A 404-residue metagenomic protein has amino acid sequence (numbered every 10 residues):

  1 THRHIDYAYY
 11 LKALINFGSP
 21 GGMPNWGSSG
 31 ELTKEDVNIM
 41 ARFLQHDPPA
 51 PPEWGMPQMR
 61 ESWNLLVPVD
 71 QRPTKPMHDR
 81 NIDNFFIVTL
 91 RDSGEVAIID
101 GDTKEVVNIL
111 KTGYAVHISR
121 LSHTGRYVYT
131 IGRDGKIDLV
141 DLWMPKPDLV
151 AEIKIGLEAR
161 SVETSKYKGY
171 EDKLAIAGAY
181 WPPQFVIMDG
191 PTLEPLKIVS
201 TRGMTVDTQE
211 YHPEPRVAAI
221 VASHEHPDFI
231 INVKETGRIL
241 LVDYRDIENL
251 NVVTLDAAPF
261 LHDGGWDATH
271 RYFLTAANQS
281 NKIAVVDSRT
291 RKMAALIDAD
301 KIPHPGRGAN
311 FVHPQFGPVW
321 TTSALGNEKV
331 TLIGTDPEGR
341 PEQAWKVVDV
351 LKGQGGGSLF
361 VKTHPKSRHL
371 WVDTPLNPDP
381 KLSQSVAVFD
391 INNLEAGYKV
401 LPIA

Functional and structural regions predicted by a protein language model:
T1-P49: Extracytoplasmic electron-transfer domains, predominantly the class I c-type cytochrome c fold
S62-N81, R120-H123, V162-E171, E210-E225 (+3 more regions): Structural signature of eukaryotic scaffold interfaces centered on beta-propeller domains
E95, K136-V140, P183-I187, G237-L241 (+3 more regions): Structural motif
E105-L110, K146-K154, E194-V199, G203-E210 (+4 more regions): A short beta-strand motif characteristic of beta-propeller blades
V106-A175, G203-V206: Blade-loop segments of beta-propeller domains
V140-P145, M188-L196, D243-I247, D287-K292 (+2 more regions): Short loop/turn segments immediately following beta-strands, especially the blade-tip and inter-blade linker loops
L149-G237, E248-D256, L261: Asp-box/WD-like beta-propeller blade repeats and closely related beta-sheet repeat scaffolds
G317-T322, E328-V330, G355-A404: Loop/turn-rich, solvent-exposed surfaces of beta-rich toroidal or solenoidal domains
